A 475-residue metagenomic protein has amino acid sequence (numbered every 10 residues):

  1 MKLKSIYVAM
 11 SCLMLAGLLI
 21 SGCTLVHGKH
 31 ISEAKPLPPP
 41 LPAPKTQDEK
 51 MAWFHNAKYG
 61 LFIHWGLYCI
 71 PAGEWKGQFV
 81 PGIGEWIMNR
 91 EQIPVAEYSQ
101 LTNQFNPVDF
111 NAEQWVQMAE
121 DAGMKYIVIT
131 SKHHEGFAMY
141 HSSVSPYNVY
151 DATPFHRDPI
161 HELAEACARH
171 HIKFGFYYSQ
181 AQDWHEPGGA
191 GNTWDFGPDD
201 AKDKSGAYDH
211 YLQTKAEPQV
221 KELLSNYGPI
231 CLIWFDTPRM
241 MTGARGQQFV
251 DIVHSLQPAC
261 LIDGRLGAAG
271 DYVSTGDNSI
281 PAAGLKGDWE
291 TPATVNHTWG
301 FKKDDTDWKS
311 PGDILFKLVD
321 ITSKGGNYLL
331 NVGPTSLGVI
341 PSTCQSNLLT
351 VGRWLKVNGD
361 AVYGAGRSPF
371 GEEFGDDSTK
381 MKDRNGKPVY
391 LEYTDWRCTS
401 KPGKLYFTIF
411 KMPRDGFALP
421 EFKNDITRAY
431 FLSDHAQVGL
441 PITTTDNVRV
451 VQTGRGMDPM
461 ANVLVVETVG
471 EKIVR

Functional and structural regions predicted by a protein language model:
K2-S11: Bacterial N-terminal signal peptides that target proteins for export
L3, L25-H27: Short, aromatic- and cysteine-enriched interfacial helices/patches that mediate contacts at lipid membranes
M10-G22: Bacterial N-terminal signal peptides
H27-R475: Mature catalytic domains of secreted/periplasmic carbohydrate-active enzymes
